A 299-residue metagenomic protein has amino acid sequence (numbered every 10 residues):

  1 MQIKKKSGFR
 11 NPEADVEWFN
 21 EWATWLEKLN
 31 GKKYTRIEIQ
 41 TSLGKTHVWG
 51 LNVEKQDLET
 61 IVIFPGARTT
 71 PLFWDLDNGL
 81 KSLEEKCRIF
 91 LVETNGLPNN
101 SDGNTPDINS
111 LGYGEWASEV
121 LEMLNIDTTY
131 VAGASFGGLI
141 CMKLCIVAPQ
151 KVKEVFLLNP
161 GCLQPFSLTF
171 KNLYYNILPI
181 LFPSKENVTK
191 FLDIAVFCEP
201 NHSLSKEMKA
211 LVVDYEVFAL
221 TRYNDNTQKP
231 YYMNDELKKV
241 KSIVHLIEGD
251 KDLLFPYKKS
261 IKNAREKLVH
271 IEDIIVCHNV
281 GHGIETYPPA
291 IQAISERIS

Functional and structural regions predicted by a protein language model:
H47-N99: Conserved HGGG/HGGXW glycine-rich cap/lid loop of the alpha/beta-hydrolase fold
L76-D77, S242, P256-R265: Short alpha-helix in the alpha/beta-hydrolase fold that links the catalytic acid
L91-A132: Active-site loop/oxyanion-hole signature of alpha/beta-hydrolase fold enzymes
M142, I146, V155-F182: Flexible "cap/lid" loop of the alpha/beta hydrolase fold
F166-K171, P183-K238: Conserved alpha/beta-hydrolase catalytic His-Asp/Glu region
V240, L246-E248, D252: Short beta-strand/loop motif that positions the catalytic acidic residue of the alpha/beta-hydrolase fold
K251-F255, H282-G283: Acidic catalytic loop of the alpha/beta-hydrolase fold
V280-P289: Catalytic histidine-centered segment of alpha/beta-hydrolase-like enzymes
